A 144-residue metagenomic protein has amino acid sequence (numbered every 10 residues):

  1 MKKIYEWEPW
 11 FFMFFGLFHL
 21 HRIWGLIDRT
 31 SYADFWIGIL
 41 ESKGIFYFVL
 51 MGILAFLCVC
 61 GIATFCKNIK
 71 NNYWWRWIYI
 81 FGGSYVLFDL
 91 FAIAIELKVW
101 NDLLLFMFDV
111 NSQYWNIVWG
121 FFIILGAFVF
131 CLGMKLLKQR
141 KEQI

Functional and structural regions predicted by a protein language model:
K2-F18, G44-F48, Y79-L90: Alpha-helical transmembrane segments of integral membrane proteins, especially early/N-terminal helices
E6-F11, L103-Q139: Alpha-helical membrane-associated segments of multi-pass integral membrane proteins
F15-I53: Hydrophobic transmembrane helix segments
F18-L26, Y85-V99: C-terminal TM-helix exit segments that contain a strictly Trp-centered aromatic cap at the helix terminus
S31-F46, L90-V118: Interfacial non-cytosolic loop connecting adjacent transmembrane helices
M51-N71, V129: Canonical alpha-helical transmembrane segments
T64-F88: Loop-to-transmembrane helix junctions at the membrane interface
R140-I144: Short, highly charged, low-complexity non-transmembrane loops/tails of multi-pass membrane proteins
